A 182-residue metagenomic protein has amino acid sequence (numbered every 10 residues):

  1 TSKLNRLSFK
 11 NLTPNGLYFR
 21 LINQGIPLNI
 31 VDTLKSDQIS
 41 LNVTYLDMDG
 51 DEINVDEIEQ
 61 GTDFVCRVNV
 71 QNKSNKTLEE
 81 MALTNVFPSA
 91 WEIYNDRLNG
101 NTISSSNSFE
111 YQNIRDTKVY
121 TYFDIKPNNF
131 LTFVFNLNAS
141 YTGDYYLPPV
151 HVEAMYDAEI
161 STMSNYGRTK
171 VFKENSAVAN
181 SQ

Functional and structural regions predicted by a protein language model:
T1-S181: Long, domain-scale non-catalytic interaction/scaffolding regions in large secretory-pathway and trafficking proteins
